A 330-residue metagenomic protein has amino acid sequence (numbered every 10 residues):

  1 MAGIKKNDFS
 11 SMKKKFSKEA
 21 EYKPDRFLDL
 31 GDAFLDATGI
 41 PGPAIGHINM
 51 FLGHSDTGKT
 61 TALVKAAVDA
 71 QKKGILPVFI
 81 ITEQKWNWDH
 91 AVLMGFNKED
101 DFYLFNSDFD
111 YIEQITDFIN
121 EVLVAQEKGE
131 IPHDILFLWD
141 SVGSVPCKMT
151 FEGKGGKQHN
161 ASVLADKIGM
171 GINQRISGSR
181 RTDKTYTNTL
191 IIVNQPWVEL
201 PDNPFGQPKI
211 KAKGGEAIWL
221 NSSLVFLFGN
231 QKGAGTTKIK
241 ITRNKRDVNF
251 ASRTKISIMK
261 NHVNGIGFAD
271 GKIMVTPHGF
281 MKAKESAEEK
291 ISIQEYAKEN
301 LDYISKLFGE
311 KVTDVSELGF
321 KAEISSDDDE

Functional and structural regions predicted by a protein language model:
M1-Y22, G233-E330: C-terminal regions of RecA-like/P-loop NTPase motor modules
A2-D100, T116-N120: The Walker A/P-loop phosphate-binding site
G31, A44-H47, K59-A62, N87 (+13 more regions): Helical mechanochemical/support elements of P-loop NTPase systems and associated helical scaffolds
P41-A44, D69-K73, M94-K98, V122-P132 (+2 more regions): Conserved catalytic network of the ASCE P-loop NTPase/AAA+ motor domain
F51, F105, F228: Hydrophobic residues at beta-strand termini and immediately following loops that shape nucleotide-binding pockets
H54, K73-M170, Q174, V315-I324: Conserved inter-motif catalytic segment of the P-loop NTP-binding fold
G95-F96, Q195, G309: Glycine-centered helix-boundary capping/hinge motifs
S162-H278: Phosphate-binding/switch region of NTP-binding enzymes
